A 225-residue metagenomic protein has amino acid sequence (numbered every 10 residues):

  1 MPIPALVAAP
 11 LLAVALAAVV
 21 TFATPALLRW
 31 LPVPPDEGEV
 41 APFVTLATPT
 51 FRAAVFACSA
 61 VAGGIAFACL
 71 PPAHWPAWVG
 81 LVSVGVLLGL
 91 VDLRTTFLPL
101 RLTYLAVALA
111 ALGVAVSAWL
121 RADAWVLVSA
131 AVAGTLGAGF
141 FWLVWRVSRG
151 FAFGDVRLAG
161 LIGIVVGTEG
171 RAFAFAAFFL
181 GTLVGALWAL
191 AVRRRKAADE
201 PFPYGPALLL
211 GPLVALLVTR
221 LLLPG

Functional and structural regions predicted by a protein language model:
M1-G225: A membrane-topology feature that recognizes alpha-helical transmembrane segments and their immediate juxtamembrane
